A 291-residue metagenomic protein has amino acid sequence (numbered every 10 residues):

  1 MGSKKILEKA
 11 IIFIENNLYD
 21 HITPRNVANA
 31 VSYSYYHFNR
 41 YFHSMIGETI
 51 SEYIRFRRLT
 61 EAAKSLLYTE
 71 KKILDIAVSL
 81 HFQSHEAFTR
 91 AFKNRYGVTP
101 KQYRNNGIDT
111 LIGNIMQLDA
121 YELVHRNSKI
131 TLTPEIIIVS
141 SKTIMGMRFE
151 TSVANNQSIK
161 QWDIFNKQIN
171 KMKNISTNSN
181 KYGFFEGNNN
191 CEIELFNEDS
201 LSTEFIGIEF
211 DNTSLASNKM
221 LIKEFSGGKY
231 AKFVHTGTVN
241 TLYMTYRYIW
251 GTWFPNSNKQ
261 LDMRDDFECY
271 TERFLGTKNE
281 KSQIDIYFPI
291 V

Functional and structural regions predicted by a protein language model:
M1-K9, K142, K160: N-terminal amphipathic/basic helix or basic patch
S3-I11, R55, L59, A63: Short, leucine-enriched amphipathic alpha-helices that occur as contiguous helical runs
I6-T49, Y68-H85, T89: DNA-binding recognition helix and immediately preceding turn/loop of helix-turn-helix/winged-helix domains
Y41, E48, T60, K64-L67 (+3 more regions): A solvent-exposed interaction/effector surface
